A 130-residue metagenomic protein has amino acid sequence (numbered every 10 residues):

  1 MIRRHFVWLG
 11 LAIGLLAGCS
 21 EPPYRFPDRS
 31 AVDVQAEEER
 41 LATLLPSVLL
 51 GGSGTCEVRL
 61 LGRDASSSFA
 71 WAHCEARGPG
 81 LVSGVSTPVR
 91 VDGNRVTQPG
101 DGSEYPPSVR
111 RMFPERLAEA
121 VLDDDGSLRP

Functional and structural regions predicted by a protein language model:
R3-W8: N-terminal export leaders
L15-G18: C-terminal motif of bacterial Sec signal peptides marking the signal peptidase cleavage site
S20-P22: Bacterial signal peptide processing site
P27-T55: Short, non-transmembrane alpha-helical segments in secretory-pathway proteins
D28, D33, E38, D64 (+3 more regions): Acidic-enriched, low-complexity/disordered segments with a strong bias for Aspartate over Glutamate
G52-S103: Mature extracytoplasmic domains of secretory-pathway proteins
D101-P130: C-terminal partner/receptor-binding element of secreted or periplasmic proteins
